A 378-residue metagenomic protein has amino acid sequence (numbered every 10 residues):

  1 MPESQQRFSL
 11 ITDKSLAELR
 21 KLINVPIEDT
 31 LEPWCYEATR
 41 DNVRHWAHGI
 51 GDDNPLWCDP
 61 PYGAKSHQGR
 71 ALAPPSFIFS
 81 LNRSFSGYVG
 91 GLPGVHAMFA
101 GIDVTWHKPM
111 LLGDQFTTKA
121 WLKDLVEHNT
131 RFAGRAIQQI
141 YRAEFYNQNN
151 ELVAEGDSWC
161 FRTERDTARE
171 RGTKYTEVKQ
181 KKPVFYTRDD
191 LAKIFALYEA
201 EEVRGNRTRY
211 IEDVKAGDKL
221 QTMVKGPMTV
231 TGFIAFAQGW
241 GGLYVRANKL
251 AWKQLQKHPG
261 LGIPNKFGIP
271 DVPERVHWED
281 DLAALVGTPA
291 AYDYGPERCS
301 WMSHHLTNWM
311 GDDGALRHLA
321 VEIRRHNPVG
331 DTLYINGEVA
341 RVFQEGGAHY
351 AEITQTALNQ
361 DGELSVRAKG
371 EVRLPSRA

Functional and structural regions predicted by a protein language model:
M1-L22, G101, W106-A216, T222 (+2 more regions): HotDog/MaoC-like acyl-thioester-processing domains
P2-G101, T167-D313, R377: Hot-dog-fold acyl-thioester-processing enzymes
H277, P289-D293, E297-Q344, Q355-Q360: Catalytic-pocket segment enriched in acidic/His residues
